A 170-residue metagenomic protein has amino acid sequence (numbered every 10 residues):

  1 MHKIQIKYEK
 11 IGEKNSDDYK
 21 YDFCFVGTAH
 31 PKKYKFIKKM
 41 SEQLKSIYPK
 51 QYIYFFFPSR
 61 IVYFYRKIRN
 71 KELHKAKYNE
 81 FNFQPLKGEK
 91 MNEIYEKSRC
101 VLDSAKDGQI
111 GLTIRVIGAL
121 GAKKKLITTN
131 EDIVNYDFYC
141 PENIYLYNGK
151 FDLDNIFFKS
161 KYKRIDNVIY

Functional and structural regions predicted by a protein language model:
M1-Q109, T113, K125-Y139: Nucleotide-sugar donor-binding catalytic core of glycosyltransferases
V101, G121, K125-Y170: Pol beta-like nucleotidyltransferase catalytic core
